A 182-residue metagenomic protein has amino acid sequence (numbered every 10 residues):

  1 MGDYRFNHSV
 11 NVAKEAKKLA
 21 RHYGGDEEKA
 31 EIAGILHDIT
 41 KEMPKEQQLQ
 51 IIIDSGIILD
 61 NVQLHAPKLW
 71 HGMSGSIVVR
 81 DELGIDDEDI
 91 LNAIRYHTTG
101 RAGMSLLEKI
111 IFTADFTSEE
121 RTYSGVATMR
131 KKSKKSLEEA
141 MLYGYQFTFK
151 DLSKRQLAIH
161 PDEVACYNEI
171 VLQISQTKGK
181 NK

Functional and structural regions predicted by a protein language model:
D3-R5: A short, charge-rich alpha-helical start-of-domain segment used by transcription regulators
H8, L19-Y143: Divalent metal-dependent catalytic cores for phosphoryl transfer on phosphate-bearing substrates
G144-F149: Amphipathic, Lys/Arg-enriched alpha-helical patches that create a basic surface for binding polyanionic ligands
K150-K182: Charged phosphate-binding loop/patch that engages nucleotide di/tri-phosphates or the phosphate backbone of nucleic
